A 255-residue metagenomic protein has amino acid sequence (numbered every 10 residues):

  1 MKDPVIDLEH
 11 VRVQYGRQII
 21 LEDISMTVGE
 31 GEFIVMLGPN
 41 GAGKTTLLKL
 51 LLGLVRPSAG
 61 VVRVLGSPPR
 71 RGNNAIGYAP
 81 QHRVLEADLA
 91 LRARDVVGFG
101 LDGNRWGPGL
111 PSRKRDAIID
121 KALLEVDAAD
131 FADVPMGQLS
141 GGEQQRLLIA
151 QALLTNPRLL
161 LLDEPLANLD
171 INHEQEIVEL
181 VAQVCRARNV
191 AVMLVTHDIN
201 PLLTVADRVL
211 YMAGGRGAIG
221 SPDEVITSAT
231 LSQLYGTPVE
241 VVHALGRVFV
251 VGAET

Functional and structural regions predicted by a protein language model:
L52: Helix-to-loop junction immediately C-terminal to a conserved catalytic motif
G60-I76: Conserved ABC transporter NBD signature motif
R113-F131: Conserved ABC ATPase "signature" region
P135-L139, E143: Conserved ABC ATPase signature
N156: Conserved catalytic motifs of ABC-family nucleotide-binding domains
L160-E164: Catalytic Walker B motif of ABC-type/P-loop ATPase nucleotide-binding domains
S228, L234-T255: ABC ATPase nucleotide-binding domains
